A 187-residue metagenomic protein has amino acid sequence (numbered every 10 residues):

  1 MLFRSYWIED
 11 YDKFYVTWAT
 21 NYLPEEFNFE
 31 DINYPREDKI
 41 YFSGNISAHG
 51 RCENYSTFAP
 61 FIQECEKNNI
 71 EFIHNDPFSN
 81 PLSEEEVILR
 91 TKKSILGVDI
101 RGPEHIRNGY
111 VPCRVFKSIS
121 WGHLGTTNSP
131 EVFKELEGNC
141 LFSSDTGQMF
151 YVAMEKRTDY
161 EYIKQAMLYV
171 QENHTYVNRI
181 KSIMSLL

Functional and structural regions predicted by a protein language model:
M1-N69, H174-N178: Catalytic core of nucleotide-activated saccharide and alditol-phosphate transferases
W7-F14, W18, A59, I73-L187: Catalytic binding pocket for nucleotide-activated donors in carbohydrate/polymer assembly enzymes
